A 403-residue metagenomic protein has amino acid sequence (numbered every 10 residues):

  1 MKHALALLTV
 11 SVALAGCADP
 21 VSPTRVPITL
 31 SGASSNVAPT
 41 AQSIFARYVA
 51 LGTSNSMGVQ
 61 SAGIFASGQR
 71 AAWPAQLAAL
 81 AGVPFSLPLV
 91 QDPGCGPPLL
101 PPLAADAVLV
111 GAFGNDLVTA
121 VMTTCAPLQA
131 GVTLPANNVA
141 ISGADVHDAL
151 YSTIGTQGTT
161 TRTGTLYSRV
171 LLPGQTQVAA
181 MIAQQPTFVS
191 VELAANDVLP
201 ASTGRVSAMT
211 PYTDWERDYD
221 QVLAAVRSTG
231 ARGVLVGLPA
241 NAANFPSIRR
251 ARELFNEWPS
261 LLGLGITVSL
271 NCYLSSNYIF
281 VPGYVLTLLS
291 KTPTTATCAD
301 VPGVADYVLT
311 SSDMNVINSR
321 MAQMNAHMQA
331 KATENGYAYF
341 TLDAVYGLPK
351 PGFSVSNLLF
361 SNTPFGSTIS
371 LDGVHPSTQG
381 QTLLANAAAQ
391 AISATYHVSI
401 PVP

Functional and structural regions predicted by a protein language model:
A6-A15: Bacterial N-terminal signal peptides
L14-S43, V398-P403: Bacterial Sec-dependent N-terminal signal peptides
A46-A62: Catalytic nucleophile-elbow at a beta strand-turn-alpha helix junction centered on a G-D-S/GDSL motif, marking
Y48, W73-L77, N362-P403: Histidine-centered active-site loop/cap adjacent to the catalytic His in serine esterases/O-acetyl transfer systems
L51-S54, V191-N196, S202-T203, V236-A240 (+2 more regions): Active-site-proximal beta-strand/loop segments in catalytic clefts of secreted hydrolases
A62-Q221: Conserved SGNH/GDSL esterase-like catalytic core that processes O-acyl groups on lipids and polysaccharides
S228-R232: A short helix->loop->beta-strand "cap" motif at the edges of active sites that frequently abuts
S247-S319, Q323-H375: Mobile gating loops/cap/lid regions near enzyme active sites that modulate substrate access
